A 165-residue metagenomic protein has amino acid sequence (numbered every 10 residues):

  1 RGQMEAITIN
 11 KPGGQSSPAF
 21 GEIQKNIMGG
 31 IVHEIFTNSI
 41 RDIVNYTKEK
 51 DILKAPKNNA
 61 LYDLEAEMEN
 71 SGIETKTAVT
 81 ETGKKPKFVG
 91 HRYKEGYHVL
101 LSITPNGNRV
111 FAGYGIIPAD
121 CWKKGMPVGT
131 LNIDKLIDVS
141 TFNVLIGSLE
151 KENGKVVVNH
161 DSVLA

Functional and structural regions predicted by a protein language model:
R1-Y62, E67, T77-A165: Nucleic-acid endonuclease domains
G72-E74: Extended, Lys/Arg-enriched charged tracts that mediate electrostatic binding to polyanionic substrates
